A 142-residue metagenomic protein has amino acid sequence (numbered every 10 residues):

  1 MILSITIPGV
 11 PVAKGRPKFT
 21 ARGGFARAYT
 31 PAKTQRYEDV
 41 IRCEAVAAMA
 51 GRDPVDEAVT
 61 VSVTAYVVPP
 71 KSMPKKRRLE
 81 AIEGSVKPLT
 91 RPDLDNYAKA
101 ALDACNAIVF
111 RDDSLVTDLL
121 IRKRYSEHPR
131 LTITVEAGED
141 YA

Functional and structural regions predicted by a protein language model:
M1-A142: Acidic, proline/glycine-enriched N-terminal capping motif
